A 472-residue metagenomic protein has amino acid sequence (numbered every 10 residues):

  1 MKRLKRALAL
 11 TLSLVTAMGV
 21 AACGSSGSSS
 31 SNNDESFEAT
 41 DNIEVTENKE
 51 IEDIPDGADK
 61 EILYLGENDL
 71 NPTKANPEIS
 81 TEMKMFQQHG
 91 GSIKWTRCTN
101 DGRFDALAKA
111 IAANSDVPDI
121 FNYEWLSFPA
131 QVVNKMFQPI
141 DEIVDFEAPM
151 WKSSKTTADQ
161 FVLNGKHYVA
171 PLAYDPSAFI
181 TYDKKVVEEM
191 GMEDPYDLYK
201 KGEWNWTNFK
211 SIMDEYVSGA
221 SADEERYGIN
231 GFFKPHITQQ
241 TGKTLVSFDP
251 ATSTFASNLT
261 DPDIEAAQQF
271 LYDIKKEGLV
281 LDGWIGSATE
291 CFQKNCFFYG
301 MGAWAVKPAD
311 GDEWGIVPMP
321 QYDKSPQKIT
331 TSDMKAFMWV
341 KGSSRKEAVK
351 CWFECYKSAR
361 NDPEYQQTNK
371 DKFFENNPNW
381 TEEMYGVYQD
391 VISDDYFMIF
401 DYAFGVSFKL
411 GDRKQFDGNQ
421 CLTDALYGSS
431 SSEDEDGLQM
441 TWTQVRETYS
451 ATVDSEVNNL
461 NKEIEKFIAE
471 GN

Functional and structural regions predicted by a protein language model:
A9, A17, C23-P129, S344-R345 (+3 more regions): Conserved N-terminal structural module of periplasmic/extracytoplasmic solute-binding proteins
F37-A58, Y123-S177, V317: Hinge/lid segment of periplasmic solute-binding proteins
D101-Q138, W151-A170, T207-A220, W304-P308: Pocket-flanking alpha-helical
F121, V162-Y174, A178, E188 (+1 more regions): Extracytoplasmic/periplasmic solute-binding protein
D141-S153, L198-K201, S221, L245-A266 (+1 more regions): Short, solvent-exposed loop/beta-turn-alpha elements that line the ligand-binding surface or hinge of extracytoplasmic
K210-M213, F248-W284: Glycine-centered hinge/linker elements that transmit conformational signals in sensory and ligand-binding systems
P308-N376: Extracytoplasmic/periplasmic substrate-recognition and gating elements
E354, Y365-Q439, K462-N472: Long, aromatic- and glycine/proline-rich binding clefts that accommodate carbohydrate-like moieties
